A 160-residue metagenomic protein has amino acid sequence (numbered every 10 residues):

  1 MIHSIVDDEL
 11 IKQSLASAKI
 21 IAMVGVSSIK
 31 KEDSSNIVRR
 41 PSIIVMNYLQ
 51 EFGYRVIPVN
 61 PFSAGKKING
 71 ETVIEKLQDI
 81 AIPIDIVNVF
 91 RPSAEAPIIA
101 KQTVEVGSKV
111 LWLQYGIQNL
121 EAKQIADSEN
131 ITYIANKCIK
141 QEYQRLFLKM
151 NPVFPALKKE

Functional and structural regions predicted by a protein language model:
I2-D85, A96-E160: Structural/interface elements that position substrates and couple domains in central-metabolism enzymes
F90-R91, Y115: Glycine-rich, N-terminal phosphate-binding loop of Rossmann-like dinucleotide-binding domains
